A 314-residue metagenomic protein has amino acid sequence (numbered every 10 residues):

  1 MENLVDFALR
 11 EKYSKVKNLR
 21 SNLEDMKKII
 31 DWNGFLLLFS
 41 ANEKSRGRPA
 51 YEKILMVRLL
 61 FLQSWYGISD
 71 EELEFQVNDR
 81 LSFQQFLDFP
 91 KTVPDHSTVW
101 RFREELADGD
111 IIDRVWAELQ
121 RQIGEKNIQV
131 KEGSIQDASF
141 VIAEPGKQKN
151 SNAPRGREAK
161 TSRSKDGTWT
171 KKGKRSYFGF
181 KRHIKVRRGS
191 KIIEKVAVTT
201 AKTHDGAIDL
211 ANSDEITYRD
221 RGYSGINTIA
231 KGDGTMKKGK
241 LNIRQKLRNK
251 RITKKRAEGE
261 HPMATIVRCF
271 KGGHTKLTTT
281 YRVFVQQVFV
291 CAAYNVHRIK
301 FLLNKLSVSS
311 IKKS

Functional and structural regions predicted by a protein language model:
M1-D31, L302-K305, S310-K313: Charged, often Cys/His-bearing segments associated with DNA-binding zinc-finger transcription factors
V16-F61, W65: Basic, short loop/linker segments at the boundary and entry of helix-turn-helix/winged-helix-like folds
K44-A50, S64-E118: Basic, low-complexity intrinsically disordered segments
R46-I54, K172-R175, L277-Q286: Structural motif
N78, P94-D233: Polybasic low-complexity intrinsically disordered regions
D79, F83, D108, A264 (+3 more regions): Short, well-ordered loop/turn and helix-capping segments at boundaries between secondary-structure elements and domains
E215-V288: Helix-centered, glycine/charged polyanion-binding patches within enzymatic domains that contact phosphate-containing
H274-S307, K312-S314: C-terminal extensions of enzymes
